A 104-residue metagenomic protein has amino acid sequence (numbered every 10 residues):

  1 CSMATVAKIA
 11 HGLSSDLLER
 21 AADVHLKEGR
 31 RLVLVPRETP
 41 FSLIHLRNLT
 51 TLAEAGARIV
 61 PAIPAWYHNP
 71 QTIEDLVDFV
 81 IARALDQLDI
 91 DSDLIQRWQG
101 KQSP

Functional and structural regions predicted by a protein language model:
C1-R47: Helix-loop-strand module that forms the ligand-binding subsite of alpha/beta enzymes
R20-V24, T51, F79, R83-Q87: Alpha-helical scaffold segments in soluble metabolic enzymes
L46-P61: Short, electropositive alpha-helical surface patch
R58, A62-P104: Glycine-rich phosphate/pyrophosphate-binding loop and the adjoining helix
